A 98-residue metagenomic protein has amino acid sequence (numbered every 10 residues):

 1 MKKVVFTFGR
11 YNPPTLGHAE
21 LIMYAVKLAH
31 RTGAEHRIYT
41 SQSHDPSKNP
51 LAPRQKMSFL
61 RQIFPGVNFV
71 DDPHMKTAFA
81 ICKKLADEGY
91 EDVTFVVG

Functional and structural regions predicted by a protein language model:
M1-G98: Nucleotidyltransferase catalytic core that binds NTPs
